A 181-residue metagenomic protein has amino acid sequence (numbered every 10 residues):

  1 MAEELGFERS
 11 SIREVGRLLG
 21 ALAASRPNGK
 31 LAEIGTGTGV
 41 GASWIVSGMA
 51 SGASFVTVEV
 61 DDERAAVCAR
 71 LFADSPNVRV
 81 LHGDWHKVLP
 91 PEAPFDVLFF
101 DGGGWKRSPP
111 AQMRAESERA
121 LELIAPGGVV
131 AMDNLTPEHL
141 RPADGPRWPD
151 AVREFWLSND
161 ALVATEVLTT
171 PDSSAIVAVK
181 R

Functional and structural regions predicted by a protein language model:
M1-G6: Generic N-terminal amphipathic, Lys/Arg-enriched alpha-helix
F7-V88: SAM cofactor-binding core of SAM-dependent methyltransferases, primarily the Rossmann-like beta-alpha-beta module
L31, L98-D101: Hydrophobic beta-strand segment of the Class I
G35, D61, G103-G104, L135: Anionic group-transfer/hydrolysis microenvironments
V46, A69, L89, S117-L121 (+1 more regions): Short amphipathic alpha-helical segments and helix-helix/interface helices
P90-L98: A short acidic, Gly/Pro-enriched loop at the edge of an enzyme's catalytic core that lines a small-molecule cofactor
G104-R181: C-terminal substrate-binding/active-site "lid" region of AdoMet-derived donor-dependent transferases
